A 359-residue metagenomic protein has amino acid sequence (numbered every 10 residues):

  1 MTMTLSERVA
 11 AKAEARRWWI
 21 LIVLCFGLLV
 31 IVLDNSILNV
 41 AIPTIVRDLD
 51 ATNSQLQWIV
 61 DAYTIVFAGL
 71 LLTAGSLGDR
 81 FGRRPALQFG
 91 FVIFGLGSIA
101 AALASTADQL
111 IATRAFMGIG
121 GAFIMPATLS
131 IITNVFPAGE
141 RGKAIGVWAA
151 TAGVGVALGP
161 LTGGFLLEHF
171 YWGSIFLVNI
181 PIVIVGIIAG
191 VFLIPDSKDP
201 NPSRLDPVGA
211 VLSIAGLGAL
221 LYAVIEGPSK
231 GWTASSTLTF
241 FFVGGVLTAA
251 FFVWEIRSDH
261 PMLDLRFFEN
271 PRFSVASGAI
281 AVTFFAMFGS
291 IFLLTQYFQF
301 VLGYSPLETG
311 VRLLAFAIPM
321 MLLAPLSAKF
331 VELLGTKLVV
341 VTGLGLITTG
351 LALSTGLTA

Functional and structural regions predicted by a protein language model:
M1-R16: Intrinsic disorder in cytosolic terminal tails and internal cytosolic loops of multi-pass membrane transporters
A10-A13, V185-I214, I256-P271, E332-L333: Flexible interhelical linker loops that connect adjacent transmembrane helices in multi-pass membrane transporters
W18-V66, Y171, V208, T233-F240 (+2 more regions): Transmembrane core module of solute transporters
I37, A41, T73, F123-A127 (+2 more regions): Transmembrane alpha-helix boundary/hinge residues in polytopic small-molecule transporters
P43, G75-S76, L129-S130, G163-G164 (+3 more regions): Small-residue-mediated transmembrane helix hinge/kink sites in multi-pass secondary transporters
A68-G69, I99, A157, L161 (+3 more regions): Hydrophobic/small/kink-forming positions within alpha-helical transmembrane segments of polytopic membrane proteins
S76-G209, S235, P306-E308, L314: Helix-loop-helix hairpins in multi-pass membrane proteins, especially solute transporters
R141, I180-D199, I214-E226, V243-S258: C-terminal membrane-cytosol helix-exit motif in multi-pass small-molecule transporters
